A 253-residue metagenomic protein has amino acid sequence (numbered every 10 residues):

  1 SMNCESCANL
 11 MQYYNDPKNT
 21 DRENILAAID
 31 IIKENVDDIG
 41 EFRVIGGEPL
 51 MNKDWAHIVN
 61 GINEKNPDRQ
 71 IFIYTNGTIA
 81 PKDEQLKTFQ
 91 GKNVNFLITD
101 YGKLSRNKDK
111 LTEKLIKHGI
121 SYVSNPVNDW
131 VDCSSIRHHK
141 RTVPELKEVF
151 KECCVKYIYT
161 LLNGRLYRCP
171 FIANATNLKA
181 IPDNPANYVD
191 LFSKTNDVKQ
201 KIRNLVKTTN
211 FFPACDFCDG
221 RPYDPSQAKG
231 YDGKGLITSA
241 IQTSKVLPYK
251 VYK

Functional and structural regions predicted by a protein language model:
S1-I73, A80, S244-V251: Conserved alpha-helical substructure of the radical SAM core
S1-L10, C154, P213-G220: Local cysteine-cluster metal-coordination motifs and their immediate loop/turn environment, predominantly Fe-S cluster
L10-Y13, H139, Y159, A175 (+1 more regions): Secreted/processed peptides and extracellular or luminal domains of membrane proteins
T20-N24, D54, N107, E145 (+1 more regions): Soluble or luminal CAZymes and related metallo-dependent hydrolases
D37, K92, P213: Structured loop/turn residues at beta-strand edges in well-structured enzyme cores
N52-I172, N177: Conserved AdoMet/S-adenosylmethionine-binding subsite of the radical SAM
G119-V131, F171-P225: C-terminal accessory region of radical SAM enzymes
F217-K253: Radical SAM enzyme core and accessory elements
